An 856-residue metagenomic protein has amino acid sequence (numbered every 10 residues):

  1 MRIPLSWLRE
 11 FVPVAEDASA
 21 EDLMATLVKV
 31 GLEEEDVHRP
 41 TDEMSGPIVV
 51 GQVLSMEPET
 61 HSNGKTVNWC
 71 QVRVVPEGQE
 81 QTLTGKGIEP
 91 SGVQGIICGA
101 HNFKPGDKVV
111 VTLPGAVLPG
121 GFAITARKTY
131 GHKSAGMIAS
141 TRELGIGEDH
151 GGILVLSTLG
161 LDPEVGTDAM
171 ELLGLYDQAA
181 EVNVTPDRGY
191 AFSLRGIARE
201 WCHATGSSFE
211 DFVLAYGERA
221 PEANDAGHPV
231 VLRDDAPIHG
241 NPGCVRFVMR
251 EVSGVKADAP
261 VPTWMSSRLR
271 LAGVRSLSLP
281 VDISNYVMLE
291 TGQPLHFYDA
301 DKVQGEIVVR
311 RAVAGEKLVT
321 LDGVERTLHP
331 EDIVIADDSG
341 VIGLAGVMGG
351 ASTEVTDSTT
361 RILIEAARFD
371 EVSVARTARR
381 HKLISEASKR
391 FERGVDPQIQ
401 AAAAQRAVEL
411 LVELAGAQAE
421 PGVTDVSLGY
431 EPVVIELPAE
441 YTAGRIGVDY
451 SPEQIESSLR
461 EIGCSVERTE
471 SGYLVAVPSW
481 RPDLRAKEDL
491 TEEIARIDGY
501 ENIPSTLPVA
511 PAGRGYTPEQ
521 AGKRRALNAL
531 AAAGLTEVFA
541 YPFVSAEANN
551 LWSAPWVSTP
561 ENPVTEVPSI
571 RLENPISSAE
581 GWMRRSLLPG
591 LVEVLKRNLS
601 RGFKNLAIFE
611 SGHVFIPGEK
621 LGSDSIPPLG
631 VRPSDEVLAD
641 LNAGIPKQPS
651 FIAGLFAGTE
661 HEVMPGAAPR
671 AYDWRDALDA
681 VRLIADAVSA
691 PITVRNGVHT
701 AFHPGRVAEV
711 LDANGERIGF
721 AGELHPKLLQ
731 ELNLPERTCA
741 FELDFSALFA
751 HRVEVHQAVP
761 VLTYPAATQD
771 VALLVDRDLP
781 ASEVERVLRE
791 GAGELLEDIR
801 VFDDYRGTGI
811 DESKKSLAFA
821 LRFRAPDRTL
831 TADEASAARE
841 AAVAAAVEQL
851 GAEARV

Functional and structural regions predicted by a protein language model:
M1-N224, L363, E386, R390 (+3 more regions): Phosphate-backbone binding interfaces of nucleic-acid-interacting proteins
R2, D22, G444, E461-E467 (+5 more regions): A carboxyl-terminal module marker
L5-W7, F11, L23-A25, S55-M56 (+6 more regions): Glycine/proline-enriched, intrinsically flexible loops and inter-domain linkers
D42-G46, E218-A220, V287, A476 (+4 more regions): Beta-rich nucleic-acid/ligand-interaction surfaces
V50-I97, S266-S267, L271, S278 (+1 more regions): Conserved mixed alpha/beta core segments that line enzyme active sites in large multi-domain catalysts
R127, V308-M348, S352-V355, G513-Q648 (+3 more regions): Class II aminoacyl-tRNA synthetase-like tRNA-binding/catalytic domains
K133-D162, D168-G174, Q178, V182 (+4 more regions): Mobile "lid/hinge" segments at catalytic clefts and subdomain interfaces of large enzymes
G196, I435-L606, R822-R824, T829-L830 (+1 more regions): Extended, well-folded interaction surfaces typified by the phenylalanyl-tRNA synthetase beta subunit core
